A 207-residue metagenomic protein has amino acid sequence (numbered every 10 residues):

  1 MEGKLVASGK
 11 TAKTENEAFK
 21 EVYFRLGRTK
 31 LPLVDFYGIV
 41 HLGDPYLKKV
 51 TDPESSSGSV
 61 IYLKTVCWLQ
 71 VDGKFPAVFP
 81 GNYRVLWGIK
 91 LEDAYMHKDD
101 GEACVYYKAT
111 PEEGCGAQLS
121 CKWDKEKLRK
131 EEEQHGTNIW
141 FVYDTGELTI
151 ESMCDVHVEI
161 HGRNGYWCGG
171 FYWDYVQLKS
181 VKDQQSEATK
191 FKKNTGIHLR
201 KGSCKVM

Functional and structural regions predicted by a protein language model:
M1-M207: Plant-skewed but cross-kingdom recognition/interaction modules and surfaces
